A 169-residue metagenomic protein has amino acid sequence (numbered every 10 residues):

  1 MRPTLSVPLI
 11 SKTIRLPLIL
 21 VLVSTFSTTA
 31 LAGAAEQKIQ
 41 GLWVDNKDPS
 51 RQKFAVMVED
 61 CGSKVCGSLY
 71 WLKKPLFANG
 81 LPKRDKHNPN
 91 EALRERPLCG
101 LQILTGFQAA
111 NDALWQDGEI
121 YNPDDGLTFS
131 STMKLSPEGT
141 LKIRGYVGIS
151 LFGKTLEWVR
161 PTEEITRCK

Functional and structural regions predicted by a protein language model:
R2-L18: Bacterial N-terminal signal peptides that target proteins for export
P17-T29: Bacterial N-terminal signal peptides
A30-A34: Boundary at the C-terminal end of the N-terminal hydrophobic targeting segment
I39-Q40, D45-S130: Central antiparallel beta-sheet cores of small beta-barrel/beta-sandwich binding domains
C66-S68, K142-R144, E157: Soluble periplasmic/extracytoplasmic beta-strand elements of cell-envelope proteins
A92-E95, K142-I149: Short aromatic-glycine motifs in intrinsically disordered, low-complexity regions
N111, P137-G139: Residue-level recognition of beta-strand termini and adjacent short loop/turns
V147-K169: Edge beta-strand at a domain terminus
